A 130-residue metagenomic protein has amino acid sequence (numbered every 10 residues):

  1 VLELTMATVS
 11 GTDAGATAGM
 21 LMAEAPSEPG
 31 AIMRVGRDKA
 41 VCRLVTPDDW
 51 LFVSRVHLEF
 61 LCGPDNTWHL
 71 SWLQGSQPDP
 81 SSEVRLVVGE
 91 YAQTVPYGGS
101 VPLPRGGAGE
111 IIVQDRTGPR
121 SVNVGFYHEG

Functional and structural regions predicted by a protein language model:
V1-L51, L61, D65, V95 (+1 more regions): Intrinsically disordered, low-complexity acidic Ser/Thr-rich regulatory segments
V35, H57-L61, N66-V87: Short hydrophobic/aromatic patches on the structural cores and recognition surfaces of FHA
Q74-Q77, Q93, Q114: Residue-identity detector for glutamine
